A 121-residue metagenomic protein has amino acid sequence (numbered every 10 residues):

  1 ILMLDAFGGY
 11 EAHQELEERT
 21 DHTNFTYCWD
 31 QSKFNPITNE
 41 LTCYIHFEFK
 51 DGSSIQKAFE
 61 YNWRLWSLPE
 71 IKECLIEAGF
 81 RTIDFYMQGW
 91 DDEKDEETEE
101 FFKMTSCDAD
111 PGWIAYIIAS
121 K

Functional and structural regions predicted by a protein language model:
I1: Short glycine-centered segments of the SAM/dcSAM-binding site in methyltransferase folds
A6-C74: SAM-dependent methyltransferase
N62-K121: C-terminal lobe and adjacent flexible extensions of AdoMet/dcAdoMet transferase-like proteins
